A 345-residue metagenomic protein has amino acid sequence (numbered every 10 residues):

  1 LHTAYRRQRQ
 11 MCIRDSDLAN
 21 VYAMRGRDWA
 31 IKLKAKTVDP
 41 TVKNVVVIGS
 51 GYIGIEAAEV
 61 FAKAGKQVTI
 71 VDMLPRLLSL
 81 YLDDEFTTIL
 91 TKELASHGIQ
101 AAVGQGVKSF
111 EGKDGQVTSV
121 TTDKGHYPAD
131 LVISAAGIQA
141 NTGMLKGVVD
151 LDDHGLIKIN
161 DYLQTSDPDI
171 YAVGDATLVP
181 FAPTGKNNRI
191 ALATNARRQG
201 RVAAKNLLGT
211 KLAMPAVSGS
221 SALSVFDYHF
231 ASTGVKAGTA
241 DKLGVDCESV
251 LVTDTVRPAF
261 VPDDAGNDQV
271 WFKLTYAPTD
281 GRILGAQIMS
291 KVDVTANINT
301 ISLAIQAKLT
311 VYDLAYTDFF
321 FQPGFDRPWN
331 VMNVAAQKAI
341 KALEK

Functional and structural regions predicted by a protein language model:
L1-I13: Single conserved hydrophobic/aromatic residue that forms the stacking wall/gate of nucleotide- or nucleobase-binding
D17-T41, Q116-S119, H126-K205, T300 (+1 more regions): FAD-site-proximal beta/loop scaffold in flavoenzymes
R25-G26, I48-G51: Glycine-rich Rossmann-fold phosphate-binding loop(s) that bind the pyrophosphate of adenine dinucleotide cofactors
L33, K43-N44, Q67, D246: Residues that mark the start of a beta-strand
G54-I55: N-terminal Rossmann-fold NAD(P) dinucleotide-binding loop
K63-I159: A Rossmann-like FAD-binding core segment of flavoenzymes
A136, Y228-T233, K242-K345: Flexible, glycine-rich terminal cap/loop adjacent to redox cofactors in electron-transfer oxidoreductases
I159, V173-G238, G324-E344: A conserved FAD-binding loop/helix module that cradles the flavin
